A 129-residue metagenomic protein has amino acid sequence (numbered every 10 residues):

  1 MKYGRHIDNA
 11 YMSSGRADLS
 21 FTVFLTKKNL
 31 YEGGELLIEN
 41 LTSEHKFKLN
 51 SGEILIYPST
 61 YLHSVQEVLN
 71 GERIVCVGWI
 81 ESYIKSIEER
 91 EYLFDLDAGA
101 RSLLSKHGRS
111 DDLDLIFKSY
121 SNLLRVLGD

Functional and structural regions predicted by a protein language model:
M1-E89, L93-F94: Catalytic core of non-heme Fe(II) oxygenases with the double-stranded beta-helix
I84-L123: Charged/polar low-complexity intrinsically disordered segments, enriched in acidic residues
L123-D129: Amphipathic alpha-helical coiled-coil segments
